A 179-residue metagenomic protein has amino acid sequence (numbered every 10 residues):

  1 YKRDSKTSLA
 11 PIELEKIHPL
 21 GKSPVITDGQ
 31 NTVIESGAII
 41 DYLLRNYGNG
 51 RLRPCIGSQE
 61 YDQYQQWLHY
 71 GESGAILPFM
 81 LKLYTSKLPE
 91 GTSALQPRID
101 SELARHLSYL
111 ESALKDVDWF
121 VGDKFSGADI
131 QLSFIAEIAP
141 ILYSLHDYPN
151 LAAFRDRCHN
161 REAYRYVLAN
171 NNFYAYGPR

Functional and structural regions predicted by a protein language model:
Y1-P97, S101: GST-like domain detector, emphasizing the conserved glutathione-binding G-site in the N-terminal thioredoxin-like
R3-K6, A128, N172-F173: Conserved beta-strand edge residues that scaffold enzyme active sites
L44, I135-A136, L168: Active-site-flanking alpha-helical
Y47, L114-V117, E162, N171: A general structural signal marking secondary-structure boundaries and capping sites
G50-C55, L77-M80, W119-D123, R165-N170 (+1 more regions): Short, hydrophobic secondary-structure boundary micro-motifs
L68-N160: GST-like fold's C-terminal all-alpha helical module
L151-R179: Long hydrophobic alpha-helical segments typical of transmembrane helices together with their membrane-interfacial
